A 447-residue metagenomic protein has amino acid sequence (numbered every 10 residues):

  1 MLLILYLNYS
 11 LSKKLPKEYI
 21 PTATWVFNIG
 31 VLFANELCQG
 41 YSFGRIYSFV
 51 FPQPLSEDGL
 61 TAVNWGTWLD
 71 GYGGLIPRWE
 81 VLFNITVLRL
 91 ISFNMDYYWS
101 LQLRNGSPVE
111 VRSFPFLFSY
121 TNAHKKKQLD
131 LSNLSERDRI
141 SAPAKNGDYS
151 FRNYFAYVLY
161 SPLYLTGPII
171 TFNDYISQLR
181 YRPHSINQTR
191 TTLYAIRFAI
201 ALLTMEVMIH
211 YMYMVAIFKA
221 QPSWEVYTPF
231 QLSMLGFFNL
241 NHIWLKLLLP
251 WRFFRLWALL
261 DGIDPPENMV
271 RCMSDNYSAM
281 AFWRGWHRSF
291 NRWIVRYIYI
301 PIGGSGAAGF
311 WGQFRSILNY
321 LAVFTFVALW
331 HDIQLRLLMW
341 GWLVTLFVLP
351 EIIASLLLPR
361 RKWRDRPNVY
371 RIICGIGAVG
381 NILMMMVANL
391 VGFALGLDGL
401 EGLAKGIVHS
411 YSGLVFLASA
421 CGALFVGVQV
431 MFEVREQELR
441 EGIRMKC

Functional and structural regions predicted by a protein language model:
M1-C447: Non-catalytic, membrane-anchoring transmembrane segments at the edges
